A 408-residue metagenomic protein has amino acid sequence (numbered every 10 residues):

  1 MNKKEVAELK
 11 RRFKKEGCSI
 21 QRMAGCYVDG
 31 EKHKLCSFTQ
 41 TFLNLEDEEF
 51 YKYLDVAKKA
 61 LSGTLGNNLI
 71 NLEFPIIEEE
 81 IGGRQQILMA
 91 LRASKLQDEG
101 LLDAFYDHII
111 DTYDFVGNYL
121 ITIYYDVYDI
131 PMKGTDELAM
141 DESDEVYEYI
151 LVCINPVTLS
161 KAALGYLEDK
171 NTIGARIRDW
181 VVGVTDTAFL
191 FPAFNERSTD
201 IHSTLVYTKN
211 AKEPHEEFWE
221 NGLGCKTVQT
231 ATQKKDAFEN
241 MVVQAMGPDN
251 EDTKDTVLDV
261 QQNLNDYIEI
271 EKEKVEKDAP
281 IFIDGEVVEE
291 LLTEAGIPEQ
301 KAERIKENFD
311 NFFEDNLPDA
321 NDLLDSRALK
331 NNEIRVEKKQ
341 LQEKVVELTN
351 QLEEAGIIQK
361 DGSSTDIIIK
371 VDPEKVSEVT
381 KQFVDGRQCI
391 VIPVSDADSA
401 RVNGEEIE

Functional and structural regions predicted by a protein language model:
K3-E5, L9-G17, C26, T185 (+1 more regions): N-terminal amphipathic/basic membrane-interacting segments and domains, especially the gasdermin N-terminal
R12, I20, I81-L88, C389: Short, isolated positions in well-ordered beta-strands
D29-I358: Long, hydrophobic alpha/beta structural blocks
I357-K360, K370-E408: Extended, charge-rich low-complexity regions and/or helical-solenoid scaffolds
T365-I367: C-terminal helix-loop subdomains that flank or include functional centers
